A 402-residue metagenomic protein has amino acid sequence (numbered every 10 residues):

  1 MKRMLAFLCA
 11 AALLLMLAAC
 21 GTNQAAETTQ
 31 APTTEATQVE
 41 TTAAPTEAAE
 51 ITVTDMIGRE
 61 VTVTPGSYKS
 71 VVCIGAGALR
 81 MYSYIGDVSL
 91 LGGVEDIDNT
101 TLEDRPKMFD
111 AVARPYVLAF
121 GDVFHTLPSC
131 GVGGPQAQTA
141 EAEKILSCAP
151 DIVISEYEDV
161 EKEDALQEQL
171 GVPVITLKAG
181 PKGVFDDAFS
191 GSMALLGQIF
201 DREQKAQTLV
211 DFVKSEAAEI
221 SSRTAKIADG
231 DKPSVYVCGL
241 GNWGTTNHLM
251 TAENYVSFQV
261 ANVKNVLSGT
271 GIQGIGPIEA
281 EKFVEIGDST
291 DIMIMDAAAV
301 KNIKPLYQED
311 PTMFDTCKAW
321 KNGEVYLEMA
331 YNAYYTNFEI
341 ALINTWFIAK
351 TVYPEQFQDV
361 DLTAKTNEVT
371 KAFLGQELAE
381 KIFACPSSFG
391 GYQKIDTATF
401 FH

Functional and structural regions predicted by a protein language model:
M1-C9: Positively charged n-region of N-terminal signal peptides that target proteins for export
L15-A19: C-terminal motif of bacterial Sec signal peptides marking the signal peptidase cleavage site
C20-M81, Q204-V237, Q356-H402: Bacterial Sec-exported substrate-binding components of ABC uptake systems
Y68, S129-A137, E141-E158, E279-A298: Proline-aspartate-enriched helix->loop->beta-strand connector
L79-K144, I152, Y157, V266: A short, structured surface patch at a secondary-structure boundary
N99-K107, Q136, D159-A165, L177-L195 (+1 more regions): Extracytoplasmic ligand-binding site segments that recognize negatively charged/polar headgroups
G133, V184-F200, Q207, D211 (+2 more regions): Structured C-terminal subdomain patch of bacterial secreted/periplasmic proteins
N247-G274: Alpha-helical, coiled-coil/dimerization segments enriched in small aliphatic residues
